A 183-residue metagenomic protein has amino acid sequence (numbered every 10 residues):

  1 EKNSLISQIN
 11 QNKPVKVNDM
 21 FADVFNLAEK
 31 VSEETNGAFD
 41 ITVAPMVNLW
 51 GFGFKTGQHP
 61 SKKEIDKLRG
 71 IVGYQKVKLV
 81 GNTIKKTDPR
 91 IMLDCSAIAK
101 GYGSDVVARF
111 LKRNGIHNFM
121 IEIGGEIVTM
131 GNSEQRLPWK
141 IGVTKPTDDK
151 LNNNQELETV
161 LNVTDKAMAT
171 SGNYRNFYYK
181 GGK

Functional and structural regions predicted by a protein language model:
E1-K183: Mature catalytic core of soluble alpha/beta enzymes
